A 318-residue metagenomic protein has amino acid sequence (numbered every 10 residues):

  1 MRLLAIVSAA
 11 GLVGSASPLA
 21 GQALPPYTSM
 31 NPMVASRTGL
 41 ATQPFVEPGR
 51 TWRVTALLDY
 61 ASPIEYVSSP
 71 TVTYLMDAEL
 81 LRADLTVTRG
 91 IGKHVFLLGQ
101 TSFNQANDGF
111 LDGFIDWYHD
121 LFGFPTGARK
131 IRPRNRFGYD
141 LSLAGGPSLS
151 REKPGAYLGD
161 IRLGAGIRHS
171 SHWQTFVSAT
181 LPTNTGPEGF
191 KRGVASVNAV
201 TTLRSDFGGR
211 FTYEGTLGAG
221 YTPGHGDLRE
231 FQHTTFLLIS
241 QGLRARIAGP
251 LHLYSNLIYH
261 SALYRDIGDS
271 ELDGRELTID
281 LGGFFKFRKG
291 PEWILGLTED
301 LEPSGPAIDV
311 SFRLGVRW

Functional and structural regions predicted by a protein language model:
L4-S15: Bacterial N-terminal signal peptides
G14-Q22: Bacterial Sec-dependent signal peptides at the C-terminal "C-region" and cleavage site
G21-F190, S196-P223, T234-T298, E302-W318: Transmembrane beta-barrel domains of Gram-negative outer membranes and organellar outer membranes
G226-E230: Residues at flexible loop/coil and secondary-structure boundary positions
